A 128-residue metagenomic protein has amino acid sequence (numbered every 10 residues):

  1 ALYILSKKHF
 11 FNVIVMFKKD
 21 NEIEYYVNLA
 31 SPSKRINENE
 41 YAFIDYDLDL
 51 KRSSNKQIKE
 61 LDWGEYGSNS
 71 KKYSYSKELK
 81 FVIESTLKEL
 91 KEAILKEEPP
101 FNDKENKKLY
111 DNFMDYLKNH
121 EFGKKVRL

Functional and structural regions predicted by a protein language model:
A1-R35, L48: Phosphate/ribose-recognition catalytic cores of enzymes acting on nucleotide-derived substrates
L2, E40, K72-S74, P100 (+1 more regions): Intrinsically disordered, low-complexity N-terminal regions enriched in serine/proline/glycine with scattered basic
I4, V27, G67, S74-S76 (+3 more regions): Compositionally biased, intrinsically disordered low-complexity regions enriched in proline and serine
K8, V15-K19, I23-Y26, I58 (+3 more regions): Broad hydrophobic/π-residue packing in well-ordered secondary structure
L29-I44, K96, Y110: Short charge-dense sequence patches
N37-Y41, Y46-L50, K71, K124-L128: Phosphate-end processing signature that detects enzymes handling 5′-triphosphorylated RNA and polyphosphate
Y46-A93: A hydrophobic, small-residue-rich beta->alpha segment in the mid-to-C-terminal subdomain of diverse proteins
T86-L128: Cysteine/selenocysteine-centered motifs that mediate thiol-based redox chemistry or coordinate metal-sulfur cofactors
